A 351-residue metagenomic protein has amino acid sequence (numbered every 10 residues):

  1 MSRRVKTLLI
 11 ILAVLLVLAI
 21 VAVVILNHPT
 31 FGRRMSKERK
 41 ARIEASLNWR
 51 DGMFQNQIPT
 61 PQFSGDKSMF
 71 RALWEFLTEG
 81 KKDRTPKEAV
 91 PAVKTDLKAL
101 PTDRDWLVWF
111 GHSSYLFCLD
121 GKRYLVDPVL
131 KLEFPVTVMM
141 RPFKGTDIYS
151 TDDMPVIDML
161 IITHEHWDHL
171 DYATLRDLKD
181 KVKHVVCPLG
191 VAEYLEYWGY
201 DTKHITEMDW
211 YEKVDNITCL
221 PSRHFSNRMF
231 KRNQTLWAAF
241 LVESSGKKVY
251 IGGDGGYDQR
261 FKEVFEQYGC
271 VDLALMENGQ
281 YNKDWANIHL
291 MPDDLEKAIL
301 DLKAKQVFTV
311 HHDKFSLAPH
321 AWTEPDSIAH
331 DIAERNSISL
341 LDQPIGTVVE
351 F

Functional and structural regions predicted by a protein language model:
S2-F134, M139, S244-G253, D272-G279: Metallo-beta-lactamase
V23-A45, W49, N56, M159 (+3 more regions): Cap/insert and terminal regions of metallo-dependent hydrolase folds
S46, V138-V186, G269-L275: Active-site metal-binding motif and surrounding structural segment of the metallo-beta-lactamase
K82-R104, P188-K247, S327-V348: Metallo-beta-lactamase
S114-C118, D215-C270, A286, L290-D294: Catalytic core of the metallo-beta-lactamase
F117, D127, H164, D171 (+6 more regions): Divalent metal-coordination and catalytic microenvironments
P128-L130, E165, S222-H224, G253-G255 (+2 more regions): Active-site metal-binding loops of divalent metal-dependent hydrolases
L130-D147, N227-K231, N282-I288, S316: Acidic/histidine-rich helix-loop elements that form or flank divalent-metal/phosphate-binding sites at the catalytic
